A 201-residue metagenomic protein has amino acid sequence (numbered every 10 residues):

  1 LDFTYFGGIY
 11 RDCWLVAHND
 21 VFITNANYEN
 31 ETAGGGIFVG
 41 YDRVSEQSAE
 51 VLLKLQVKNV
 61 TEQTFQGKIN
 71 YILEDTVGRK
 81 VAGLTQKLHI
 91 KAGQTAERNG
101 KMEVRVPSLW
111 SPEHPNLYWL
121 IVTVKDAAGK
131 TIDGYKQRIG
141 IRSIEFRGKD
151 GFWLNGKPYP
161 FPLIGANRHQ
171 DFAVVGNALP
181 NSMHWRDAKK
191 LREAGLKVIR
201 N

Functional and structural regions predicted by a protein language model:
L1-N201: Secreted/periplasmic carbohydrate-active enzymes, especially glycoside hydrolases
